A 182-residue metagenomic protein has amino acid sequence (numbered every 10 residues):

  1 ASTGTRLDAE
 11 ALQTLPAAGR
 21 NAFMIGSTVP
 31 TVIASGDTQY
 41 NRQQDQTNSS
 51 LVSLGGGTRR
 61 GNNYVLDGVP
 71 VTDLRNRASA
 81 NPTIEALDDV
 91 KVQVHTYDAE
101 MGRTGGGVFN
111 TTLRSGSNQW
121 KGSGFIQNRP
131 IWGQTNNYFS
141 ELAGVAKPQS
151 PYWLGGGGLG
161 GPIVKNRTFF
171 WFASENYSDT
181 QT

Functional and structural regions predicted by a protein language model:
A1-S117, P130-Q134, S140-G144, S150-G161 (+1 more regions): Periplasmic N-terminal accessory/gating domains of Gram-negative outer-membrane beta-barrel systems
D88-D89, N166-F170: Loop/turn elements at helix/coil->beta-strand transitions in domains of secreted/extracellular proteins
W120-G124, F170-F172: Transmembrane beta-strands of outer-membrane beta-barrel proteins
E141-K147, K165-R167, T182: Short, polar/flexible loop-turn hinges at active-site or ligand-entry regions and domain interfaces
F169, A173-T182: Outer-membrane beta-barrel domain signature, strongest for Gram-negative TonB-dependent receptors and also present
